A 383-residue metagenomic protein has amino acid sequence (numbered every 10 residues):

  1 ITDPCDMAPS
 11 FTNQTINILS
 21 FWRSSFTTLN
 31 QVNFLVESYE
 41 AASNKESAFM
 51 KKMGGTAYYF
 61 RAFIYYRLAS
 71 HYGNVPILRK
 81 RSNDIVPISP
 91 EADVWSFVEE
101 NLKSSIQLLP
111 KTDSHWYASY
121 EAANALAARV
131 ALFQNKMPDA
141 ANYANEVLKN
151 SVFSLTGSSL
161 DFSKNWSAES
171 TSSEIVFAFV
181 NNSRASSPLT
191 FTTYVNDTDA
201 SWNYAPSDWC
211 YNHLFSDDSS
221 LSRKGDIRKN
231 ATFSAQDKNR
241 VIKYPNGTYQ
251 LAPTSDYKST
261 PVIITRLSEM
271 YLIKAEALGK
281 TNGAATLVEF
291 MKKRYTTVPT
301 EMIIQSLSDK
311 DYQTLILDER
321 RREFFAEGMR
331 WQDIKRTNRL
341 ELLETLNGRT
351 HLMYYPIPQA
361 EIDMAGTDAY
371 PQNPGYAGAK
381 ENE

Functional and structural regions predicted by a protein language model:
I1, K111-T193, M302-K310: Short, surface-exposed recognition loops and adjoining beta-strand edges that mediate ligand/DNA contacts, enriched
T2-H71, I88-S89, Q107-P110, Y257-V262 (+1 more regions): Conserved, well-structured interaction surfaces
C5-A8, I16-L19, K149-T281, N338-E383: Elongated scaffold/linker segments in the mid-to-C-terminal portions of large proteins
T28, V98, A140, G283-A284: Single-residue signature of alpha-solenoid repeat helices
L29-V32, Y66, W95, L102 (+4 more regions): Inward-facing hydrophobic residues that define packing positions of alpha-helical scaffold repeats
A69-H71, P76, D113, F133-K136 (+1 more regions): Short coil/turn linking the two alpha-helices of tandem helical-hairpin repeats
